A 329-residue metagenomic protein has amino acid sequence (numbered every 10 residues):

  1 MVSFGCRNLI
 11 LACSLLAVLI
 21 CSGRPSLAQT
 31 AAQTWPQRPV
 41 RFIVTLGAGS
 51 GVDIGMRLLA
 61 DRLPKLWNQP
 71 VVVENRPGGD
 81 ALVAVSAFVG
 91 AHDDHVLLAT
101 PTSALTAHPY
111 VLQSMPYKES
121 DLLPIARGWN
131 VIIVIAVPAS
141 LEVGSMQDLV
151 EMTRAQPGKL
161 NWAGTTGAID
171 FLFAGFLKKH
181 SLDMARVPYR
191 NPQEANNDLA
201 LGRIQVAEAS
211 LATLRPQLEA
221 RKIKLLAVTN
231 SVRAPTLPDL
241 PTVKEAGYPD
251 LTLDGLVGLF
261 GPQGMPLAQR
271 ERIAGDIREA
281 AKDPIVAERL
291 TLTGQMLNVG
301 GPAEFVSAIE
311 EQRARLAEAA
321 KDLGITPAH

Functional and structural regions predicted by a protein language model:
M1, C6-L11: N-terminal export leaders
I10-S22: Bacterial N-terminal signal peptides
A28-D121, K159, I169, S181-Q205 (+3 more regions): N-terminal (or domain-start) structured segment
Q37-P39, K178-L182, L267-H329: An extracytoplasmic/periplasmic, membrane-proximal ligand-sensing/linker region
G47-G49, T102-S103, P138-V143, G164-A168 (+4 more regions): Short coil/turn segments
A87-V96, Y110-E194, V243, L256-R289: Hinge/capping helix and adjacent helix->loop/strand transition within the periplasmic-binding protein
S103-Q113, D170, A174-K179, V206-L240 (+1 more regions): A ligand-binding cleft/hinge motif common to bilobed small-molecule-binding domains
K118, L214-A281, A314, A328: C-terminal lobe and pocket-closing loops of periplasmic/extracytoplasmic Venus-flytrap solute-binding proteins
